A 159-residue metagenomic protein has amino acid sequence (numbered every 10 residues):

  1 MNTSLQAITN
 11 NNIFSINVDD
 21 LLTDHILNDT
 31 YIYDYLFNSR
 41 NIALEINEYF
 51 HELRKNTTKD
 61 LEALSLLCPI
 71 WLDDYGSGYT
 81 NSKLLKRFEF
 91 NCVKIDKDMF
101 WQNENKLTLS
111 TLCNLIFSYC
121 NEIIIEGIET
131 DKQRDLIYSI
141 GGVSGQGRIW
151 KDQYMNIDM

Functional and structural regions predicted by a protein language model:
M1-K59: Catalytic core of bacterial c-di-GMP phosphodiesterases, primarily the EAL and HD-GYP domains, capturing alpha-helical
S4, N28-Y35, T57-L64, N81-L84 (+2 more regions): A general structural detector for well-ordered alpha-helical segments in enzyme core domains, enriched
L5, N11-I16, D60-A63, I123 (+1 more regions): Generic hydrophobic segment detector
S39, S65-L66: Short loop/turn elements that form and flank the Walker-type P-loop nucleotide-binding site in RecA-like NTPase cores
N41, E45-E52, P69, D73-M159: EAL-family c-di-GMP phosphodiesterase catalytic domain
